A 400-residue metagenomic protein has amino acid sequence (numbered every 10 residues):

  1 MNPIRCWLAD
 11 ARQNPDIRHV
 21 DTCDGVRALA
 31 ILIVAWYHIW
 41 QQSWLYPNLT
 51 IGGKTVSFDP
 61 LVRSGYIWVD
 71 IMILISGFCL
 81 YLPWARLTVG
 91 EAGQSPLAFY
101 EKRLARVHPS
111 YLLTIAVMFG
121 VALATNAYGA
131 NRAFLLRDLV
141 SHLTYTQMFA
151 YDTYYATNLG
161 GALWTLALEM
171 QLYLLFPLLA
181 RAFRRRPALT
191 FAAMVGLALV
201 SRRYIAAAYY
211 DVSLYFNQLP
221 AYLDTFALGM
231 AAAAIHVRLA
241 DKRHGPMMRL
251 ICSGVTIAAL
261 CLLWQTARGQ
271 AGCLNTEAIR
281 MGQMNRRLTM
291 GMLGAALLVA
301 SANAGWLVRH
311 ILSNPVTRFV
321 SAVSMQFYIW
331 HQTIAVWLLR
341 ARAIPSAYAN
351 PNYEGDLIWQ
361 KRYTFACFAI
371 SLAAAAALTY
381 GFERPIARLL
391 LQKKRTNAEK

Functional and structural regions predicted by a protein language model:
M1-V20: Short, Lys/Arg-rich, polar N-terminal cytosolic tail immediately upstream of the first transmembrane signal-anchor
R18-D21, S57-V69, Y154-L168, A207-L228 (+4 more regions): Interfacial loop-to-helix transition and helix-capping segments at the boundaries of transmembrane helices
D21-R86, V107-Y111, H142-Q147, Y151 (+7 more regions): Functionally critical transmembrane alpha-helices in membrane proteins and complexes, commonly lining
C23, Y66-V69, W84-L123, A133-S141 (+7 more regions): Transmembrane alpha-helical segments and their boundary/interface "anchor" motifs in multi-pass integral membrane
L32-I39, G120, M148, M194-A206 (+2 more regions): Aromatic-anchored segments of alpha-helical transmembrane domains
Y66, F226, M230, S253-R384: Alpha-helical transmembrane segments of multi-pass integral membrane proteins
F78-R86, T114, M118, L172 (+7 more regions): Hydrophobic transmembrane alpha-helices
M170-A198, A233-S253: Solvent-exposed interhelical
